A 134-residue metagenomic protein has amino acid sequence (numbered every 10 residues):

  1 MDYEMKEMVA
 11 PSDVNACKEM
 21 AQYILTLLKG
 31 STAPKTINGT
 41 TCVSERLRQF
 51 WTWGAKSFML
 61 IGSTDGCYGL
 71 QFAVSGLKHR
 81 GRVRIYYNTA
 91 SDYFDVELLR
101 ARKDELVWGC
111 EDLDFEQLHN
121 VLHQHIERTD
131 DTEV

Functional and structural regions predicted by a protein language model:
D2-L27, T36, A101-V134: Mixed-charge, Lys/Arg-enriched low-complexity segments
D2-L77: Negatively charged, low-complexity tracts enriched in Asp/Glu with abundant Ser/Thr
H79-V83: Short, surface-exposed coil-to-beta transition loops
Y86-A90: Short beta-strand micro-motifs enriched in acidic
S91-K103: Short, surface-exposed beta-strand/strand-loop-strand elements in extracellular ectodomains
